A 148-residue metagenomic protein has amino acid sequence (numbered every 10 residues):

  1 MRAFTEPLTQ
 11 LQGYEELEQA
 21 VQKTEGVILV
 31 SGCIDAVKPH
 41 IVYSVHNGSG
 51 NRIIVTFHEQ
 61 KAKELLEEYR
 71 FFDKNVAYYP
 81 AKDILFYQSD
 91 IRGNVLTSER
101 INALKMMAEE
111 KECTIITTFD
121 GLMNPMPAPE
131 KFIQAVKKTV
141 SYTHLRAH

Functional and structural regions predicted by a protein language model:
M1-R146: ASCE RecA-like P-loop NTPase motor cores that couple ATP hydrolysis to mechanical translocation on nucleic acids
